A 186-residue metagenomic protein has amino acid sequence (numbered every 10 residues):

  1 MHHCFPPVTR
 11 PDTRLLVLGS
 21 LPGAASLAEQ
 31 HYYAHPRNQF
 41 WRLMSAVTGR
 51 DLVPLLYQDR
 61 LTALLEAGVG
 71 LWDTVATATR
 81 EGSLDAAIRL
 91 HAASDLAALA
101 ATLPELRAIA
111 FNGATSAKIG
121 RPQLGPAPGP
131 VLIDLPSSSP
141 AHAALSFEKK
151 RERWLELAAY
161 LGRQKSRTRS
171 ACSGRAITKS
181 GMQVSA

Functional and structural regions predicted by a protein language model:
H3-R14, H35-P36, G82-A97, R121-A186: C-terminal capping/extension of enzyme domains
L15, Y32, A108-I109: A residue-level structural signature of the nucleotidyltransferase/glycosyltransferase Rossmann-like core
L16-S20: N-terminal nucleotide-binding beta1-loop-alpha1 segment
P22-A25, A76-T79, T115-A117, S138-A141: Short, solvent-exposed loop/turn segments at secondary-structure junctions
A25-A87: Short, surface-exposed acidic-centric catalytic microdomains
D51, L106-R107, A127: Secondary-structure boundary/capping positions in well-ordered alpha/beta enzyme cores
E66-K118: Internal catalytic-core helix/loop-beta-alpha segment that presents or stabilizes conserved functional determinants
